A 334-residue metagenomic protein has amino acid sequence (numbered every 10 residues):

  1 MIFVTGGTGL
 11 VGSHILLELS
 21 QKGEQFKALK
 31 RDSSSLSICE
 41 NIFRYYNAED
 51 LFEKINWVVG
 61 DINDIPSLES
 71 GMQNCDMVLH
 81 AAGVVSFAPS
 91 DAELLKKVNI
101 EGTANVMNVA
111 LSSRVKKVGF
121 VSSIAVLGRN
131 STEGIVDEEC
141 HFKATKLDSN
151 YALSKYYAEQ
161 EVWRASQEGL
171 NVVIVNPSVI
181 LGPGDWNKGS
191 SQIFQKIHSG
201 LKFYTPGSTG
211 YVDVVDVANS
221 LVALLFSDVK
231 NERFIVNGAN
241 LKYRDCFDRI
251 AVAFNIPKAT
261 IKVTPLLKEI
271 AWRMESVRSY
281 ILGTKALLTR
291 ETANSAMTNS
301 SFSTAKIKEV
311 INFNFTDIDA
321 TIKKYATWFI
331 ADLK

Functional and structural regions predicted by a protein language model:
I2-K22: N-terminal Rossmann NAD(P)H-binding glycine-rich loop of SDR-like oxidoreductase domains
R44, A48-E101: NAD(P)H-binding glycine-rich loop region in Rossmannoid oxidoreductase-like domains and their noncatalytic homologs
F87, I124-G134, I180-W186: Conserved catalytic-site region of short-chain dehydrogenase/reductase
A92-E93, E101-N150: Conserved Rossmann-fold NAD(P)-dependent oxidoreductase catalytic core, especially the SDR/UDP-sugar
N105, K188-G189, T205-F226, E232: Substrate-positioning beta->alpha
K146-V173: Active-site Tyr-X1-5-Lys
S166-Y211: NAD(P)-dependent short-chain dehydrogenase/reductase
S220-L287, T304, I318, K323-K334: Mid/C-terminal beta-alpha module of Rossmann-like enzyme folds, strongest in SDR-family dehydrogenases/epimerases
